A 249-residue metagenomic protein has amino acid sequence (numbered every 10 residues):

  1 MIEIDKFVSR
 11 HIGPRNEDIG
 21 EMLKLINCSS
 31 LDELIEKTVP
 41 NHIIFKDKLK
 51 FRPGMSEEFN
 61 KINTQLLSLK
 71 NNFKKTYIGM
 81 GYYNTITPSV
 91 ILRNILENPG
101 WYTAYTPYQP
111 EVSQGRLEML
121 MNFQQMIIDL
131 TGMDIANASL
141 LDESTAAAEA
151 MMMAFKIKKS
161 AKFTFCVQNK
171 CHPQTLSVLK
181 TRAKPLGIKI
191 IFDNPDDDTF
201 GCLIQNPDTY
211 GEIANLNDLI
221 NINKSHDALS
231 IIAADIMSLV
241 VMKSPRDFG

Functional and structural regions predicted by a protein language model:
M1-P14, D18, M22: Charged, compositionally biased N-terminal leader segments and the immediate start of the first structured element
I2, N98-P110, I128-M133, K159-F163 (+1 more regions): Gly-rich Lys/Arg/Thr-decorated short loops/hinges at beta-loop-alpha junctions or inter-strand turns that position
S9-I12, K24, K50-G54, P110-S113 (+4 more regions): Hydrophobic alpha-helical scaffolding
P14, K37-N122, I128: N-terminal entrance/gating region of PLP-dependent enzymes' catalytic architecture
S30, H42, T64-N72, Q124 (+5 more regions): Structural signal for hydrophobic packing residues in well-ordered secondary-structure cores of soluble enzyme domains
Y108-V112, D129-A148: Short loop-beta-helix segment that forms the pyridoxal 5′-phosphate
T145-G249: Conserved PLP-enzyme active-site core in the AAT-like
